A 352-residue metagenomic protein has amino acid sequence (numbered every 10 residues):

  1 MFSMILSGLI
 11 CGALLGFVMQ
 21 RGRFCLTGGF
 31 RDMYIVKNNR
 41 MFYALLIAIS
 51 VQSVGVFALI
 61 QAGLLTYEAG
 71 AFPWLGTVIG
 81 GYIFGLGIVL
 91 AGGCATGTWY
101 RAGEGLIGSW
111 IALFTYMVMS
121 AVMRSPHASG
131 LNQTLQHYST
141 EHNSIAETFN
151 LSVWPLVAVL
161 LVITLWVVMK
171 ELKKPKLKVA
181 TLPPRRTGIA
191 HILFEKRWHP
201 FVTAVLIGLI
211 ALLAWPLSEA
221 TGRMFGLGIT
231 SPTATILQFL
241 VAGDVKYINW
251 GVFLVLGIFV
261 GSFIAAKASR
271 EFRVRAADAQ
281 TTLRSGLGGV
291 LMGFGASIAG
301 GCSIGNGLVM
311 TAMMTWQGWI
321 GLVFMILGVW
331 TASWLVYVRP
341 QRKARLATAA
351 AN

Functional and structural regions predicted by a protein language model:
M1-N352: Membrane-interfacial helix-loop segments of redox and metal-homeostasis proteins, especially TM-loop-TM junctions
